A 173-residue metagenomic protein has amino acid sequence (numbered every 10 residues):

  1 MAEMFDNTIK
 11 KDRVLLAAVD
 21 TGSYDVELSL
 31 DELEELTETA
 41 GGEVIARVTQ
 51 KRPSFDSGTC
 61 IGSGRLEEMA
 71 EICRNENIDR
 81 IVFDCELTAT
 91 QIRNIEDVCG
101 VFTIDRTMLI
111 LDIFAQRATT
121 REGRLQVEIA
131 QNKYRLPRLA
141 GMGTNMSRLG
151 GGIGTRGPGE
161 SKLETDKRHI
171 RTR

Functional and structural regions predicted by a protein language model:
M1-R106, I110-L111: N-terminal accessory targeting/assembly segments
L109-R173: Extended, highly charged alpha-helical segments
